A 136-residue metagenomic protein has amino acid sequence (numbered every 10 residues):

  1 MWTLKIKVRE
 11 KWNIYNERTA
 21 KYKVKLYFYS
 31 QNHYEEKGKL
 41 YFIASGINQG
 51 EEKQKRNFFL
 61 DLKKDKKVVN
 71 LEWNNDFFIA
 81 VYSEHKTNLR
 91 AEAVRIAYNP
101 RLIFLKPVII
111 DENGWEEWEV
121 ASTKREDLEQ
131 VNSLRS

Functional and structural regions predicted by a protein language model:
W2-L134: DNA-contacting interfaces and partner/effector-binding or oligomerization modules in DNA-centric proteins
